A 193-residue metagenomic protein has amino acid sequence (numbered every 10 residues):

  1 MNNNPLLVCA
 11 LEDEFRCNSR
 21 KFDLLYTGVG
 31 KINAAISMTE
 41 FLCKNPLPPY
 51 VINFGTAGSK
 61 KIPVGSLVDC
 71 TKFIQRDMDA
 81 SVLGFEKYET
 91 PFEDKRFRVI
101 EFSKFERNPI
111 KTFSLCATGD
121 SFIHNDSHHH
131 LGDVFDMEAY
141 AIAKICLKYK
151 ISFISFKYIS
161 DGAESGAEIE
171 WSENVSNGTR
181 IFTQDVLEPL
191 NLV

Functional and structural regions predicted by a protein language model:
N2, E12-V193: Glycine-rich phosphate- or other oxyanion-binding loops that anchor nucleotides, phosphorylated ligands
